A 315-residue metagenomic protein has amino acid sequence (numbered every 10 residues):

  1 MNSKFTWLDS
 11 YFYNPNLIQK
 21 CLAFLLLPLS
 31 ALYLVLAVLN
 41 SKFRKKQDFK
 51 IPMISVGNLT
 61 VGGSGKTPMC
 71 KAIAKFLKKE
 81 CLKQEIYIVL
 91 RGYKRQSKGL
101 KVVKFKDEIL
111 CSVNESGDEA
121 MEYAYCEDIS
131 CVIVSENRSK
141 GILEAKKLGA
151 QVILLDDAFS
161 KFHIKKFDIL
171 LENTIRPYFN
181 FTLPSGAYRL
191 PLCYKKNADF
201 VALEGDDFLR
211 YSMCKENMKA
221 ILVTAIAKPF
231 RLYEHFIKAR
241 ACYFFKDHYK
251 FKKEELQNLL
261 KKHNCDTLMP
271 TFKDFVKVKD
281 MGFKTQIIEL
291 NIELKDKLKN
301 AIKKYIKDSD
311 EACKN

Functional and structural regions predicted by a protein language model:
M1-F12, Q19, K79, K83 (+2 more regions): ATP-dependent carboxylate-amine ligase
N2-M53: A transmembrane-helix-recognition feature enriched in membrane-embedded lipid enzymes and envelope glyco-/phospholipid
L32, T67, Y123, D156 (+3 more regions): Residue-level signal for inorganic ion chemistry
V38-D107, D207-Y211, N315: Walker A (P-loop) phosphate-binding motif
K71, K75-K79, Y125, E144-K147 (+3 more regions): Short, well-ordered alpha-helices that flank and scaffold nucleotide-derived cofactor binding pockets
I73, R138-A145, L256-L259, I302: Generic hydrophobic alpha-helical segments
I86, C131-V132, T285: Generic structural signal for residues in well-ordered beta-strands
K94-F208: Phosphate/Mg2+-binding loops and adjacent switch elements in nucleotide/diphosphate-handling enzyme cores
